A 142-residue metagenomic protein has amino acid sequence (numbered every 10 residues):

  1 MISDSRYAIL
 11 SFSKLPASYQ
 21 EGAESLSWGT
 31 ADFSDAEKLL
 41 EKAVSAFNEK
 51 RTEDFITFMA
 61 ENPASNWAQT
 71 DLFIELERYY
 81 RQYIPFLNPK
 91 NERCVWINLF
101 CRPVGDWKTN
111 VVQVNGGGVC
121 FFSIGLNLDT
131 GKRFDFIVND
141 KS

Functional and structural regions predicted by a protein language model:
M1-D106: Surface-exposed acidic loop/strand-edge motifs in secreted or periplasmic proteins that form small linear binding
V111-G116: Short consensus segments that form the blades of beta-propeller domains, in both extracellular/periplasmic
G117-S142: C-terminal partner/receptor-binding element of secreted or periplasmic proteins
